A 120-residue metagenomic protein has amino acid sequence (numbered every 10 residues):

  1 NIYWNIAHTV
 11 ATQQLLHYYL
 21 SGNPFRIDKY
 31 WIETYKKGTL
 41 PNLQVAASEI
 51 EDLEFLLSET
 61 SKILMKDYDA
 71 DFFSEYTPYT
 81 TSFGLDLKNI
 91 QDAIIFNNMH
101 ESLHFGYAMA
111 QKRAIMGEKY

Functional and structural regions predicted by a protein language model:
N1-K37, Y79-Y120: Short, contiguous alpha-helical
G38-P78, D92-N97: Acidic/histidine-rich alpha-helical segments that form the ligand environment of transition-metal centers
